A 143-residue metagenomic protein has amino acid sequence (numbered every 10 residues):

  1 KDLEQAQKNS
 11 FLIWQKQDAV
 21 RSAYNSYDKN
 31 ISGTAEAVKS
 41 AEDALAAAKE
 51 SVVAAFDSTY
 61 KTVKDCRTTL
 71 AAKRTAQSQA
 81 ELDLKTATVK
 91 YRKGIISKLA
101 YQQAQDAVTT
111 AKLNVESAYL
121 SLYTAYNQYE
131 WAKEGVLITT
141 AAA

Functional and structural regions predicted by a protein language model:
L3-A48, L70, Q77-A80, Y101-Q105 (+1 more regions): Amphipathic, heptad-repeat alpha-helical/coiled-coil signature enriched at exported N-termini that scaffold
S26-I31, V52, T88-Y91, V136: Secondary-structure edge/capping motif, primarily at the C-terminal ends of alpha-helices and the immediately following
E42-V53, A141-A143: Short, charge-rich amphipathic alpha-helices with coiled-coil/heptad character
V52, T59, G94-K98: Alpha-helical heptad-repeat coiled-coil segments that mediate oligomerization/polymerization in large
A54-A55, T69: C-terminal structural cap/anchor segments
T68-V115, E130-W131: Charged, solvent-exposed structural "stalk/scaffold" segments of large extracytoplasmic/peripheral assemblies
S117-A143: Acidic, low-complexity, intrinsically disordered peripheral segments
